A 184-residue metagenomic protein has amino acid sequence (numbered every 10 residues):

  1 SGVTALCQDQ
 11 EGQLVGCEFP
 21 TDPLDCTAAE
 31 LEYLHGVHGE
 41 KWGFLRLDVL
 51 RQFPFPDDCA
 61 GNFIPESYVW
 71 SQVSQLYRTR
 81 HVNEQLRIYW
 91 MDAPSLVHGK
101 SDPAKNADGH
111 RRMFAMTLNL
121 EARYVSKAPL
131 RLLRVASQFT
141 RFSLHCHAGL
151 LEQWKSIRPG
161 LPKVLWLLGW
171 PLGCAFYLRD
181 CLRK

Functional and structural regions predicted by a protein language model:
S1-G2: Conserved donor-nucleotide/metal-binding helix-loop-beta segment in metal-dependent transferases, i.e., the alpha-helix
C7-G99: Conserved nucleotide-sugar donor-binding catalytic segment
Y68, H81-K184: C-terminal subregions of glycosyltransferases and related glycan-biosynthesis enzymes
